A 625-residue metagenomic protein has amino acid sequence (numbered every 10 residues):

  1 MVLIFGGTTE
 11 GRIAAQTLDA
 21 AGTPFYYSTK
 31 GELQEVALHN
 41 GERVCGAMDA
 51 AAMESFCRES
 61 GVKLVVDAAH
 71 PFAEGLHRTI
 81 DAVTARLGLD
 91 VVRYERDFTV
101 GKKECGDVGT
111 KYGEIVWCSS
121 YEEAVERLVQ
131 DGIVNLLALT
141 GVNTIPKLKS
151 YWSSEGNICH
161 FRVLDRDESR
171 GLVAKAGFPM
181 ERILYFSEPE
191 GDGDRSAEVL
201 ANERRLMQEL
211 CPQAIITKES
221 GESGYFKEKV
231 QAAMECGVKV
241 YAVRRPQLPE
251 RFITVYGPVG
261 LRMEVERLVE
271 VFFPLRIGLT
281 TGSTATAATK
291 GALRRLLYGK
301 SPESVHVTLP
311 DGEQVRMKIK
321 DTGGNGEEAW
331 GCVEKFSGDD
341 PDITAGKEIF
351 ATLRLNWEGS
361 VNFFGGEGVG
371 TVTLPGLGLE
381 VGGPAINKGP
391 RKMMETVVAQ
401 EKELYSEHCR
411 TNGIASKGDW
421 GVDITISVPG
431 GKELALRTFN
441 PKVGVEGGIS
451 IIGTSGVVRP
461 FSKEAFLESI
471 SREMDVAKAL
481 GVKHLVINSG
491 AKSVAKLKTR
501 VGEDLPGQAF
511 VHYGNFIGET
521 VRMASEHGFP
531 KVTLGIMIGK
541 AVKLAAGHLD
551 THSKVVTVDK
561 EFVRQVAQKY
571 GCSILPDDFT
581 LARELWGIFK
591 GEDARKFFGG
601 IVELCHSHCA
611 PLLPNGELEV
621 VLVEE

Functional and structural regions predicted by a protein language model:
M1-T23, P71-H77, Y121-F161, I470 (+1 more regions): A short, flexible N-terminal coil/short beta segment enriched in small residues
Y26-M48, R170-A176, V315-K318: N-terminal beta-loop-helix "entrance" segment that forms/cooperates in small-molecule cofactor or anionic ligand
Y27-E35, E95-V100, V142-T144, V163-E168 (+2 more regions): Short, polar loop motifs at secondary-structure junctions
G41-C57, I183-N202: Glycine-rich, highly charged phosphate/nucleotide-binding loops
L64-K102, Y112-A124: Glycine/small-residue-rich loop that forms an oxyanion/phosphate-binding "nest" at active or ligand-binding sites
G141-Y185, L200: Anionic-ligand binding region
F273-Y405, W420-R437, P441-V443: Generic N-terminal targeting/processing segments that precede catalytic cores or assembly contacts
R276-G282, V443-I449, T454-G599, S607-G616 (+1 more regions): A structural signal for small-residue-enriched, beta-sheet-centric alpha/beta enzyme cores and oligomeric scaffold folds
